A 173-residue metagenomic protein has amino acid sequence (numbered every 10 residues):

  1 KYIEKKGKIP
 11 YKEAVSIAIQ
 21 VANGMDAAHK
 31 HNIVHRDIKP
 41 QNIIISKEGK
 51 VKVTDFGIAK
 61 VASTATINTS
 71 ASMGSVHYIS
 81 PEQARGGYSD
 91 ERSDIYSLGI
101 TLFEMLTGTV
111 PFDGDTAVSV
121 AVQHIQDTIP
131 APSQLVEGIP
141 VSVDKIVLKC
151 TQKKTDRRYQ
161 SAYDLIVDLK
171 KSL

Functional and structural regions predicted by a protein language model:
K1-I9: AlphaC helix of the protein kinase catalytic domain
I17-A18: Activation segment signature within eukaryotic-like protein kinase domains
N23-I33: Protein kinase catalytic-loop region centered on the HRD/HxD motif
M25, H77-L173: C-terminal lobe helix-coil module of Hanks-type protein kinase domains
I45-G49: Activation-loop N-terminal segment of eukaryotic-like protein kinases
K52-D55: Pre-DFG segment of protein kinase catalytic domains
T69-I79: Conserved activation segment of eukaryotic-like protein kinases, specifically the C-terminal portion of the activation
